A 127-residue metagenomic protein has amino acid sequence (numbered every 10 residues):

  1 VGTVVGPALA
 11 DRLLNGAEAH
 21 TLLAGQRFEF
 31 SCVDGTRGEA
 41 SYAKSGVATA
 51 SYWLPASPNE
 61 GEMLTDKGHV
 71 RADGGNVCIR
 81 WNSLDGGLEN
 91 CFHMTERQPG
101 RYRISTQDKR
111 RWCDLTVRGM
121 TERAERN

Functional and structural regions predicted by a protein language model:
V1-V4: Bacterial N-terminal signal peptides
G6-K67, N76-N127: Lipid interaction determinants
